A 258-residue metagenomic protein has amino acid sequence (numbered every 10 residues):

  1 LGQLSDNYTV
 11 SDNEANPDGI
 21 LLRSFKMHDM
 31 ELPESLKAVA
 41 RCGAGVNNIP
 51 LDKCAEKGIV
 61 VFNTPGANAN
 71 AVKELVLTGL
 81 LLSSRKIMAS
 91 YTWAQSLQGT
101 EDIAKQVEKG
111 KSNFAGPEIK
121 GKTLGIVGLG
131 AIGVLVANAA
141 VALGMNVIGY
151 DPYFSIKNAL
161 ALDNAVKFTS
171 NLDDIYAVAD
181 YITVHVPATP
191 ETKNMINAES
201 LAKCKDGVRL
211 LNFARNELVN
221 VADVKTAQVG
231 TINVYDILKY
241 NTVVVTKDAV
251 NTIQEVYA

Functional and structural regions predicted by a protein language model:
L1-N63, N197: An N-terminal-biased, well-structured beta-alpha scaffold segment characteristic of Rossmann-like dinucleotide-binding
N13, A142-A161: NAD(P)-binding Rossmann-fold cofactor-contacting core
F25-E31, P152-V244: Rossmann-like adenosine-cofactor binding region
A55, F62-L75, A89-W93, A115 (+1 more regions): C-terminal helix-to-coil terminal segments
P65-T123: Phosphate-binding beta-alpha-beta segment of Rossmann-like dinucleotide-binding domains, i.e., the NAD(P)
L129-G130: Glycine-rich Rossmann-fold phosphate-binding loop(s) that bind the pyrophosphate of adenine dinucleotide cofactors
G133-V134: N-terminal Rossmann-fold NAD(P) dinucleotide-binding loop
A139-A140, C204: Aromatic pocket-lining residues of Rossmann-like dinucleotide-binding sites
